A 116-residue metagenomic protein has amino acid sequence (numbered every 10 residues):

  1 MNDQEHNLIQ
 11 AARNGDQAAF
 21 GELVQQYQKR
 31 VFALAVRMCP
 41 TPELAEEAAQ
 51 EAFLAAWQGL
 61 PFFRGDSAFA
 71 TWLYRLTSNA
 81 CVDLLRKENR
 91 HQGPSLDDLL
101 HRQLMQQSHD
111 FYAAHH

Functional and structural regions predicted by a protein language model:
D3-N7: Acidic, Ser/Thr- and Pro/Gly-rich low-complexity regulatory segments
I9-Q10, G21, F32-V36, P61 (+2 more regions): Solvent-exposed, non-membrane alpha-helical residues enriched in polar/charged side chains
R13-E22, F32-E51: Short, charged helix-capping/linker segments at alpha-helix termini
R13-N14, P40, F53-A68, K87-N89: Sigma70-family region 2
A33, E47-L54, S67-N79: Structural recognition of an alpha-helix C-terminal capping motif at a helix-to-coil junction
L84-Q106: Short, basic/polar amphipathic helix motif occurring as a linker/hinge flanking DNA-binding modules in transcription
